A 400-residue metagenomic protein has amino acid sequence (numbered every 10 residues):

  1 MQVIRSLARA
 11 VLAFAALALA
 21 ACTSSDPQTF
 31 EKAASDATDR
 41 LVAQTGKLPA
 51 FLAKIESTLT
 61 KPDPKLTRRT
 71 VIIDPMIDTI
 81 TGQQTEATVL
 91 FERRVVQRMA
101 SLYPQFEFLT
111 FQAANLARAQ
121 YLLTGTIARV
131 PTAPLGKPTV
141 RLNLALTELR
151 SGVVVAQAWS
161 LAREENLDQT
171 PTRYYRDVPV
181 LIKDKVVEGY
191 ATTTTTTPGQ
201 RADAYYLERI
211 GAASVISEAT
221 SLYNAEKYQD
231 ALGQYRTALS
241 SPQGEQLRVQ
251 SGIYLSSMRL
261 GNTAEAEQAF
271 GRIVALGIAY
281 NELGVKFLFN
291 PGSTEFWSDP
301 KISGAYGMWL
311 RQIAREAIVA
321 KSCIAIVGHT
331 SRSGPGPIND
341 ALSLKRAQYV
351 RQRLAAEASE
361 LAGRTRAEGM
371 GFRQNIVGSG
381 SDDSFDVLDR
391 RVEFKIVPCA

Functional and structural regions predicted by a protein language model:
Q2-V11: Bacterial N-terminal signal peptides that target proteins for export
A10-A20: Bacterial N-terminal signal peptides
C22-L66, L149-T237: C-terminal/domain-edge helix-coil "capping" segments
D39-D63, T294-V327, A355-A356, F394-A400: Periplasmic peptidoglycan-binding/anchoring modules of Gram-negative envelope and division proteins
R69-G82, V285-S293, L310-A347, T365-G378: Short, surface-exposed beta-strand segments enriched in small/polar/acidic residues
T70-M76, S101, L109-A145, G152: A short, hydrophobic beta-strand-centered structural micro-motif
T85-V89, V95, A264, D299-P300 (+1 more regions): Periplasmic OmpA-like peptidoglycan-binding domain that tethers envelope proteins to the cell wall
V180-C323, D383, C399-A400: Periplasmic peptidoglycan-binding/tethering modules of Gram-negative envelope proteins
